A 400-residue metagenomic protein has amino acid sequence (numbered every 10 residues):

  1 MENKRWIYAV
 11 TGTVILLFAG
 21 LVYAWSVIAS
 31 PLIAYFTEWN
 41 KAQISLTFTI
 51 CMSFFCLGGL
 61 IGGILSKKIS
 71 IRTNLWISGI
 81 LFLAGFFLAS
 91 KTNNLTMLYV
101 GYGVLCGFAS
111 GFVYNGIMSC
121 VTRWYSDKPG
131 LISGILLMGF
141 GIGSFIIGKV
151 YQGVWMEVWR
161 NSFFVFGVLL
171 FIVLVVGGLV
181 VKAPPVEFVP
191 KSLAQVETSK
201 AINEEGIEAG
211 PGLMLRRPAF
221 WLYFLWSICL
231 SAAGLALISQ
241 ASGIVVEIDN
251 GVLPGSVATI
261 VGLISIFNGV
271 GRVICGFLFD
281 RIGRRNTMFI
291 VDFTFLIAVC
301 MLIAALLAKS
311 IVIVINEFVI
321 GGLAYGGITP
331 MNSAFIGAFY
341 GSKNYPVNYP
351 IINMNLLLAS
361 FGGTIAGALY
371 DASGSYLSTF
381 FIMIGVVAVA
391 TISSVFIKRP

Functional and structural regions predicted by a protein language model:
W25-S30, G212-C275, A366: Extracytoplasmic gate region of multi-pass secondary transporters
L32, G111-Y125, I132, G327-Y340: Intracellular juxtamembrane helix-capping segments at the cytosolic ends of symmetry-related transmembrane helices
L32-I33, L65-S66, I146-V158, V245-V246 (+2 more regions): Interfacial helix-cap and linker-helix signal at transmembrane-aqueous boundaries of multi-pass secondary transporters
I80-N93, F295-L307: C-terminal ends and interior cores of transmembrane alpha-helices in multi-pass membrane transporters/permeases
T96-F112, I313-G326: Hydrophobic core of transmembrane alpha-helices in multi-pass small-molecule transporters, especially MFS/SLC-type
G139-V186: Helix-loop-helix hairpin linking two adjacent transmembrane segments in secondary transporters
S256, G262-N268, V273-I274, F279-F335: C-terminal transmembrane helical hairpin of 12-TM major facilitator-type secondary transporters
F339-S373: A late C-terminal transmembrane helix in Major Facilitator Superfamily
